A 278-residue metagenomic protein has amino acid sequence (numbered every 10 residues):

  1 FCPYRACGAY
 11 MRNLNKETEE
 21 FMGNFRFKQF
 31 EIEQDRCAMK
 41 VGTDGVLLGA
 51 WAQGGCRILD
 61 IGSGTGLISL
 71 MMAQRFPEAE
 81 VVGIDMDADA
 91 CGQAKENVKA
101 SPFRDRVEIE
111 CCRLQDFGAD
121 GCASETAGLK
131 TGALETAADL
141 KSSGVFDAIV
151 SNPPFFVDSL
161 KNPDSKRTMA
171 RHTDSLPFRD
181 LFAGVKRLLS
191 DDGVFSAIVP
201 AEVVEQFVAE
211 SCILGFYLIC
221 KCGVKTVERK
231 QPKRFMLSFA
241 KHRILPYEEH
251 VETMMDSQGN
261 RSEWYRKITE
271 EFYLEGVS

Functional and structural regions predicted by a protein language model:
M11-M22, Q34: N-terminal auxiliary segments of SAM/dcSAM-dependent transferases
G23-R57, S63-R75, S238: SAM-dependent Rossmann-like transferase core, predominantly class I methyltransferases with a strong bias toward
E33, V82, E108-E110, I219-C222: General small-molecule cofactor/ligand-binding pocket signal
C37, S175-E228, P232: Conserved Class I SAM-dependent methyltransferase catalytic core
A50-G121, D139-S151, V157-N162: Conserved SAM/SAH cofactor-binding pocket of Class I
P153-D180: Mobile active-site "lid"/loop adjacent to the S-adenosyl-L-methionine
R229-S278: SAM/dcSAM-binding transferase cores
